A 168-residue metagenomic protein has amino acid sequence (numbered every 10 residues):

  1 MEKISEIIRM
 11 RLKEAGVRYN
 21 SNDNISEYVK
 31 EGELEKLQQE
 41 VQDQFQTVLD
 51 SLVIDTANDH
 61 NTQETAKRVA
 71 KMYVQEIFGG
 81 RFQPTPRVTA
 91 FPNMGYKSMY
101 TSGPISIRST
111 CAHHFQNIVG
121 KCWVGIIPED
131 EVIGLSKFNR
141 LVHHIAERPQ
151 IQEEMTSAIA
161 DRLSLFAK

Functional and structural regions predicted by a protein language model:
M1-K168: A domain-level signal for the structural core that forms small-molecule/cofactor-binding pockets and catalytic centers
